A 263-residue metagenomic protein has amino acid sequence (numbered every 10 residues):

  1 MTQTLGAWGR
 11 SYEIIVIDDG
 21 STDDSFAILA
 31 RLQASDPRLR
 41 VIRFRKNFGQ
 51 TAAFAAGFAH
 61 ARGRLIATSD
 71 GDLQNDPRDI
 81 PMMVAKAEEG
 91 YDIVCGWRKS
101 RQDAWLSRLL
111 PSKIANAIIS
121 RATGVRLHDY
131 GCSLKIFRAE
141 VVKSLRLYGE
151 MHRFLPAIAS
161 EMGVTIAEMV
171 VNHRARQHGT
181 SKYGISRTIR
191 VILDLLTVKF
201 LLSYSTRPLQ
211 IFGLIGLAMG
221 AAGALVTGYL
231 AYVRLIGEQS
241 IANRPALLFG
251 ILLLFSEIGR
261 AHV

Functional and structural regions predicted by a protein language model:
T2, W8-S21, I42-R43: Short beta-strand/loop segment that forms part of the nucleotide-sugar
T2-L5, L29-Q33, A87: Conserved hydrophobic residues forming the short capping helix/wall of the S-adenosyl-L-methionine
T4, W8, I17, K86 (+3 more regions): Histidine kinase transmitter module recognition
E13-I14, A61, H128-D129, T206 (+1 more regions): Short hydrophobic "helix-edge" motifs at membrane interfaces and signal-peptide entry regions
D18-A27, L73: A conserved acidic beta->alpha catalytic loop
R31, R38-H60, L65, P77-E161 (+2 more regions): Acceptor/aglycone-binding surface of glycosyltransferases and processive sugar-polymer synthases
E150, F154-H262: Hydrophobic helical membrane-anchoring modules
